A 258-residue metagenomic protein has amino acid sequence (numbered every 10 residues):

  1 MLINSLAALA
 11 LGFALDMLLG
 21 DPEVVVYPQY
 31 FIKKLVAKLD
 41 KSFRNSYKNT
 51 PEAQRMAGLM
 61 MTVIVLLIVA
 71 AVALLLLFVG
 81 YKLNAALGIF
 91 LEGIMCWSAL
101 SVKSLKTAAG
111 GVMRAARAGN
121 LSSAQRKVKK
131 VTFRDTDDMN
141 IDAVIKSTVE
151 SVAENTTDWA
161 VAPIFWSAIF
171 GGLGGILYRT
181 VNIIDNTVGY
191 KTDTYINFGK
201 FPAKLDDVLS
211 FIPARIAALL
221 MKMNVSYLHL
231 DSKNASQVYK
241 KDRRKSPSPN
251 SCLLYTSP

Functional and structural regions predicted by a protein language model:
M1-L19: Membrane-anchoring/interfacial helices and their immediately flanking loops in integral membrane proteins
A7-L11, Y27, T50-G189, D193-A218 (+1 more regions): "…together with the soluble PPM/PP2C metallo-phosphatase catalytic core" -> "…together with the soluble PPM/PP2C
D16, Y255-T256: Conserved small/polar residues in nucleotide/adenosyl-binding loops
L18-I32, S101-G110, D231-N234: Juxtamembrane/interfacial segments flanking transmembrane helices
L19-E23, Y27, F43, Y47 (+3 more regions): Membrane-interfacial segments
V26-F43, D193-S226, L230-L254: Divalent-cation-assisted or electrostatically stabilized phosphate/pyrophosphate-binding catalytic cores
